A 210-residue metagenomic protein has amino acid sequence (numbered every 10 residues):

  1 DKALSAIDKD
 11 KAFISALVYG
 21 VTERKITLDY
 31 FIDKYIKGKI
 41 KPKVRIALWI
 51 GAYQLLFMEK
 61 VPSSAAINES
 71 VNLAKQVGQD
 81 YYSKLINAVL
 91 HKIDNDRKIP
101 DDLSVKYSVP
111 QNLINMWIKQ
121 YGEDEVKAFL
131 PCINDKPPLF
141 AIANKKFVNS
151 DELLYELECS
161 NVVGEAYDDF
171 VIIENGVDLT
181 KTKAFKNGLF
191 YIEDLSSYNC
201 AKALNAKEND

Functional and structural regions predicted by a protein language model:
D1-D178: Class I Rossmann-like S-adenosyl-L-methionine
E152-D210: Rossmann-like S-adenosyl-L-methionine
